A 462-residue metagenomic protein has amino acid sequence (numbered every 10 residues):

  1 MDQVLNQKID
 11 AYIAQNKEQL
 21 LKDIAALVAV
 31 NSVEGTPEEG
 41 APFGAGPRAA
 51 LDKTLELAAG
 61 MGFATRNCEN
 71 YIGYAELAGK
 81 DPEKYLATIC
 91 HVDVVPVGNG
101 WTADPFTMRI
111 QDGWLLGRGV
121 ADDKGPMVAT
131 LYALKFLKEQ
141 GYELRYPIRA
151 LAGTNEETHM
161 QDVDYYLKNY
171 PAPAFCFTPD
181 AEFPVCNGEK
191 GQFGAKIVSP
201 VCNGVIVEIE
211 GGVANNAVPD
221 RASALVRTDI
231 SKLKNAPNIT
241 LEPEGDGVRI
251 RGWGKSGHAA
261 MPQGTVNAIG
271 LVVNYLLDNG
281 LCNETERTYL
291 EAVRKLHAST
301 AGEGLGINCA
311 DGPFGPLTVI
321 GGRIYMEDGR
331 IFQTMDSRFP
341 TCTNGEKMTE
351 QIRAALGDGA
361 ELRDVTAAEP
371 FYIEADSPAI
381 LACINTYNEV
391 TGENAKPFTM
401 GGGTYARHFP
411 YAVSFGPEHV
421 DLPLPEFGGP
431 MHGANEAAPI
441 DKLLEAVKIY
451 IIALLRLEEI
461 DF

Functional and structural regions predicted by a protein language model:
D2-R118, Y142-L144: Acidic/His- and Gly-rich active-site-bordering loop/insert found across diverse amide/peptide-bond hydrolases
Y12, N385-E389, E393-I460: Zn-dependent metallopeptidase/amidohydrolase metal-coordination segment
E83-A152, T158, Y170-P171, G428-K442: Active-site metal-coordination/substrate-binding segment of hydrolases, especially metallo-dependent peptidases
V92-V94, I148-H159, P179-P184, V213 (+1 more regions): Acidic, glycine-rich active-site loops and adjacent beta-strand->loop/helix elements that engage anionic groups
V95-I110, Q192-F193, V198-S199, E242-G252 (+2 more regions): Acidic-glycine-rich active-site phosphate/pyrophosphate-binding loop
G125-F136, G270-N274, E445-I452: Short amphipathic alpha-helical face segments that pack within enzyme cores and frequently flank/anchor catalytic
E157, D164-C342: Midchain, well-structured core segments that form catalytic/ion-binding scaffolds
M326, I331-G402: Substrate-recognition/cap regions that form aromatic- and gly/pro-loop-enriched pockets for small-molecule ligands
